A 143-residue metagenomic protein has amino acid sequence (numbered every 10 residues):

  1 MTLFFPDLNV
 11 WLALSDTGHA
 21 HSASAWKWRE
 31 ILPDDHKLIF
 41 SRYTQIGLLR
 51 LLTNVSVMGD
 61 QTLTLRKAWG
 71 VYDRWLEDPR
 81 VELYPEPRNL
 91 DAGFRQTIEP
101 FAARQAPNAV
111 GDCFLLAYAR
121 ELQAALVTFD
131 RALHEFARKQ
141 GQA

Functional and structural regions predicted by a protein language model:
M1-F40, V55-K67: Short, well-structured N-terminal submotif of metal-dependent ribonuclease cores
N9-V10, Y43, R131-A132: Alpha-helix/helix-capping structural signal
A13-S15, L51, F136: Residues that scaffold the ATP/ADP-binding catalytic core of kinase and kinase-like folds
K37, R80-L83, A143: Conserved beta-strand segments of alpha/beta enzyme cores
I46-L49: Amphipathic alpha-helical repeat scaffolds of TPR domains
V71: Acidic, glycine-rich loop-and-strand cores that form catalytic or ligand-binding grooves in diverse globular domains
D78-V127, R131: Active-site neighborhoods of divalent-metal-dependent phosphate/nucleic-acid chemistry enzymes
H134-Q140: Short loop/helix-cap segments at secondary-structure boundaries that form the rim of catalytic
